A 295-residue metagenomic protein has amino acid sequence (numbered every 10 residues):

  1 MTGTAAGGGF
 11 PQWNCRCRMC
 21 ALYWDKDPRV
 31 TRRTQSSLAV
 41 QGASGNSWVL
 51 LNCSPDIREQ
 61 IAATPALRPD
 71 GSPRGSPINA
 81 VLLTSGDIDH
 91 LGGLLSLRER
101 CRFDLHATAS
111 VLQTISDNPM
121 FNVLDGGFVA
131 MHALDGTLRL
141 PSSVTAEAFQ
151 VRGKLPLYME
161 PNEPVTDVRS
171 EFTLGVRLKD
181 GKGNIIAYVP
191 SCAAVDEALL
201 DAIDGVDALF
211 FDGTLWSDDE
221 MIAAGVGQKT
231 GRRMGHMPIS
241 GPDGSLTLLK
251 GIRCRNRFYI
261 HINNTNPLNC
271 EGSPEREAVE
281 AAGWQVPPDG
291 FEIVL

Functional and structural regions predicted by a protein language model:
M1-A66, A133-A202, G290-L295: Core dinuclear metal-dependent hydrolase active-site scaffold
Q41, N46-L50, S54-A107: Active-site metal-binding motif and surrounding structural segment of the metallo-beta-lactamase
L50-S54, P77-D89, A107-T108, A187-C192 (+3 more regions): Active-site neighborhood of phospho(di)ester-bond hydrolases with catalytic His/Asp-centered motifs
S76, G86, G127, V144 (+3 more regions): Structured loop/turn residues at beta-strand edges in well-structured enzyme cores
H90, L155, S217-D218: Short glycine-rich, flexible loops that bind phosphorylated cofactors or substrates
L97-M131: Long, hydrophobic, well-ordered secondary-structure blocks that form the structural core and pocket-lining surfaces
M131, T145-E147, A281-Q285: Active-site regions of enzymes building and remodeling cell-envelope glycoconjugates
E171-T173, K182-I185, A193-G290: Cap/insert and terminal regions of metallo-dependent hydrolase folds
